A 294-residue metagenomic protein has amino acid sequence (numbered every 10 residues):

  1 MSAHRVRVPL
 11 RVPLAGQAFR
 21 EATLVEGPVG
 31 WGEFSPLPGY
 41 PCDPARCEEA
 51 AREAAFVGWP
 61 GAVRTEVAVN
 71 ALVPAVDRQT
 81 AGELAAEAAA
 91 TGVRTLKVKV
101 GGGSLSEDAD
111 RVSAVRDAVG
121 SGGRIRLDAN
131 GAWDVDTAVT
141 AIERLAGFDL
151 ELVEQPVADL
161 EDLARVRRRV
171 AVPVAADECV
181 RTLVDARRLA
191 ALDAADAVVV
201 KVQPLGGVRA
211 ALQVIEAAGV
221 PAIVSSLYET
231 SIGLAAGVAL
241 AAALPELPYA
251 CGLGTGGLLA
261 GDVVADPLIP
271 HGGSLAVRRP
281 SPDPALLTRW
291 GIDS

Functional and structural regions predicted by a protein language model:
M1-T23, W31-P36, Y228-S294: Flexible C-terminal active-site loop/helix
R7-Q17, T65-E83, V100-G101, A129-D134 (+1 more regions): Active-site mouth loops of central-metabolism enzymes
R11-V57, G61-V67, E83, G92 (+1 more regions): Conserved N-terminal beta1-alpha1 strand-loop-helix module at the mouth
E21, Y40-A45, A75-R78, G82 (+5 more regions): Electropositive phosphate-/nucleotide-binding environments in soluble metabolic enzymes
A22-L24, V29-W31, E66-N70, R94-K97 (+7 more regions): Structural preference for beta-strand elements that scaffold enzyme active sites
A45-E53, S113, L212, L234-A242: Predominant activation on well-ordered alpha-helical scaffold segments within soluble catalytic domains
V63, V67-R94, V100-A109, A118-V119 (+1 more regions): Active-site-proximal beta-alpha core segment in soluble small-molecule metabolic enzymes
G103-A235, G261-V263, L268-P270: Catalytic core of soluble alpha/beta enzymes
